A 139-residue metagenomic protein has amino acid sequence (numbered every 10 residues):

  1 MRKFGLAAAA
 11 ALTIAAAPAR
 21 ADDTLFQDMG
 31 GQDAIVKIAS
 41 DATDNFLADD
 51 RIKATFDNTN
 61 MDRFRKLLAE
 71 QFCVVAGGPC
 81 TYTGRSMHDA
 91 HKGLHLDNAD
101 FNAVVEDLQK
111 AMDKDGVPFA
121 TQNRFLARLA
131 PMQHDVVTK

Functional and structural regions predicted by a protein language model:
F4-G5, M87: Small/flexible residues
G5-A15: Bacterial N-terminal signal peptides
A16-R20: Elongated fiber/stalk and passenger scaffolds
A21-K139: Core of compact, soluble alpha-helical bundle domains
